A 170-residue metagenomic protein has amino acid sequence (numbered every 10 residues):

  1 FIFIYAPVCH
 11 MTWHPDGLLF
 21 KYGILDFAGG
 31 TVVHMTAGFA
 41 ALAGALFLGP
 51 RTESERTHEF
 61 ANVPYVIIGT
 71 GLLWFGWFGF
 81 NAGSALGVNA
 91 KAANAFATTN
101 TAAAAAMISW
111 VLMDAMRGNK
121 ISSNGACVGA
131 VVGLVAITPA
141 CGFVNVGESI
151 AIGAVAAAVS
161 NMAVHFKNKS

Functional and structural regions predicted by a protein language model:
F1-S170: Hydrophobic alpha-helical transmembrane bundles of multi-pass membrane proteins
